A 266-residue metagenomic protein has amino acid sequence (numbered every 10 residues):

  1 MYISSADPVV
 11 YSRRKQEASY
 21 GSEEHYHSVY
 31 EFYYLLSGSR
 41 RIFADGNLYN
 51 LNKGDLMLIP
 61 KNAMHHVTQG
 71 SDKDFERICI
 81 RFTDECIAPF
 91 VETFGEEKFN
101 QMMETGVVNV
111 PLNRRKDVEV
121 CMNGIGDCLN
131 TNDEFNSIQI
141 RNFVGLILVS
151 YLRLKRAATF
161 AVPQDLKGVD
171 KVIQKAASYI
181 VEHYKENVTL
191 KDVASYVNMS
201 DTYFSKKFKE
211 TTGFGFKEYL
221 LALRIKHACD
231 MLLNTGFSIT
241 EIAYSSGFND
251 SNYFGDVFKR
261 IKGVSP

Functional and structural regions predicted by a protein language model:
M1-K15, K61-N130, V149-T159: A hydrophobic/aromatic-rich effector-binding and dimerization subdomain of bacterial HTH-type transcriptional regulators
M1-L56, N62-A63, S71-D74, E92-F99 (+1 more regions): Generic protein-terminus/edge-of-domain signal
L36, E119-D133, A177, V181-Y184 (+1 more regions): Regular secondary-structure segments
G54, Y203-F208, Y253-F254, F258: Short hydrophobic/aromatic patch on the recognition helix
D117, D165-A176, T212, L221-R224: N-terminal positioning helix adjacent to the helix-turn-helix/winged-helix DNA-binding module
L129, L148-K155, I180, F208 (+2 more regions): Hydrophobic recognition helices of helix-based DNA-binding modules
L129-L146, K167: All-alpha amphipathic helical-bundle segments outside canonical DNA-binding/catalytic cores that form hydrophobic
S178, E182, N187-K191, M199 (+2 more regions): Terminal helix-turn-helix DNA-binding modules in bacterial transcription factors
